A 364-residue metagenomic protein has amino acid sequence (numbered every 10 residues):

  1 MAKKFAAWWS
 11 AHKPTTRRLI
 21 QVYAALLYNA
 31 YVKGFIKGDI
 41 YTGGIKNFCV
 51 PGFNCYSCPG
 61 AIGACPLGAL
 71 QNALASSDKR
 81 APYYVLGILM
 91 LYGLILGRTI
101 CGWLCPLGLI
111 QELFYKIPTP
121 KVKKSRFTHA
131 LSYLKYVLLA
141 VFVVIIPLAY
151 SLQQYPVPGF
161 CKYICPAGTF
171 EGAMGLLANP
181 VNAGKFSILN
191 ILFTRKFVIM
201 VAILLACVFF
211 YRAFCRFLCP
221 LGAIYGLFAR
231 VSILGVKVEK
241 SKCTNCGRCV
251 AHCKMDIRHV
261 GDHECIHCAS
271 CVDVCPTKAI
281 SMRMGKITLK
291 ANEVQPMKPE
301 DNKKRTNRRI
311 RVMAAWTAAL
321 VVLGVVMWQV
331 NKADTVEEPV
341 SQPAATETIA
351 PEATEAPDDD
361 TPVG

Functional and structural regions predicted by a protein language model:
M1-D256, H263-E264, S270-P351, E355-G364: Non-ligating segments of multi-cofactor redox enzymes
